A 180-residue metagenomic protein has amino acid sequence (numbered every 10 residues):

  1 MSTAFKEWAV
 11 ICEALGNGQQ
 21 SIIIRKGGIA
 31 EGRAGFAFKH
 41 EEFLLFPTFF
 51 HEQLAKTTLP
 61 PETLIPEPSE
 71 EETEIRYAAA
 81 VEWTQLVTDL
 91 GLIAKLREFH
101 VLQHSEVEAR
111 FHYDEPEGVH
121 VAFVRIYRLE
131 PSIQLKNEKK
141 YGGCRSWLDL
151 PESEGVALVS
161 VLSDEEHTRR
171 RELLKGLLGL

Functional and structural regions predicted by a protein language model:
M1-L180: Structured alpha/beta reader/binder surfaces that contact nucleic acids or chromatin modification marks
